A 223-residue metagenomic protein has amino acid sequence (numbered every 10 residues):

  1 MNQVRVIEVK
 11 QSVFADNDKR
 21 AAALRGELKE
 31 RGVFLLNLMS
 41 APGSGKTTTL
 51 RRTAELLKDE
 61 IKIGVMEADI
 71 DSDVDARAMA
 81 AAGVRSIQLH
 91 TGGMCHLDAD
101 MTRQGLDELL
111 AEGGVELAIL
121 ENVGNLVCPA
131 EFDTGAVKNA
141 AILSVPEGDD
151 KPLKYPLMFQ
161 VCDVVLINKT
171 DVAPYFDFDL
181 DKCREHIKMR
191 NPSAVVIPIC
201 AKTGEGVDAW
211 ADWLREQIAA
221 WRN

Functional and structural regions predicted by a protein language model:
Q3-G26, E30-M39, S44, T48 (+3 more regions): Nucleotide-state-sensitive switch-loop elements of NTP-binding domains
L38, L89-H90, A141-S144, L166-K169: Conserved beta-strand segments of the P-loop GTPase G domain that flank and frequently precede/overlap
T49, D98, K151-K154, D179 (+1 more regions): Residues at alpha-helix caps and immediate loop-helix transition turns in enzyme cores, especially N- and C-cap
A68, S144-V145, A201: Cofactor-binding loop segments of dinucleotide-utilizing enzymes, especially the Rossmann-like FAD- and NAD(P)+-binding
P129-A136, V145-S193: Conserved C-terminal guanine-recognition region of P-loop GTPase G domains, centered on the G4
V172-N223: Canonical P-loop GTPase G-domain recognition
